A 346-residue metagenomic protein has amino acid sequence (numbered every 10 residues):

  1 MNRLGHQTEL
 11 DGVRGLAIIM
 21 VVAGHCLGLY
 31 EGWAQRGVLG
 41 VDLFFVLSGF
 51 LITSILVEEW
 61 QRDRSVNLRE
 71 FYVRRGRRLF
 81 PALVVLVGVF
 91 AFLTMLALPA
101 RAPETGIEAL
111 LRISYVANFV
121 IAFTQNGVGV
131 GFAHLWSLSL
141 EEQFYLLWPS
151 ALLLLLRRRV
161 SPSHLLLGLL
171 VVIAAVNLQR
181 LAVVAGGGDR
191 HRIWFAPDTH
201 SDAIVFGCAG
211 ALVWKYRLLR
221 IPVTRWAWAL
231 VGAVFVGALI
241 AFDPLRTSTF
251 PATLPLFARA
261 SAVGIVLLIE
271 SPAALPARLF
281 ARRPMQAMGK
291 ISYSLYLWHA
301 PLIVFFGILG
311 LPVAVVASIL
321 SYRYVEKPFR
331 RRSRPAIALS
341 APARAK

Functional and structural regions predicted by a protein language model:
M1-G12, L16-V38, I52-E70, F92-L96 (+5 more regions): Alpha-helical transmembrane segments in multi-pass integral membrane proteins
F44: Structured binding elements
R69, V73-L86: Alpha-helical transmembrane segments of multi-pass membrane proteins
F80, V84, L146-L147, L166-L170 (+3 more regions): Hydrophobic alpha-helical transmembrane segments
V85-L93: Hydrophobic alpha-helical transmembrane segments that constitute the membrane-spanning cores of multi-pass membrane
G127-L140: Individual transmembrane alpha-helix segments
